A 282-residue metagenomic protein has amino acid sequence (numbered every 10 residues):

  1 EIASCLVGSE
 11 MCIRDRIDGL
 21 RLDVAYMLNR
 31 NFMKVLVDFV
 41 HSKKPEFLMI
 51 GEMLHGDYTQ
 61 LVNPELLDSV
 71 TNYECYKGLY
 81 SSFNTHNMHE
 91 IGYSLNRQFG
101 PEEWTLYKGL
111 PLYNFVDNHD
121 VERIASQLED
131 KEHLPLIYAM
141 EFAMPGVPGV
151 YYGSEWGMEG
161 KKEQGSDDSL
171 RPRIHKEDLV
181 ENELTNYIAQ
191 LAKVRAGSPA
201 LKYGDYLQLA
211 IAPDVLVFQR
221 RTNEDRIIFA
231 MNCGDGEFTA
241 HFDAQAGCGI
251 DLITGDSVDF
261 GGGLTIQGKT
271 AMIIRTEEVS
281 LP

Functional and structural regions predicted by a protein language model:
E1-G8, I13: Single conserved hydrophobic/aromatic residue that forms the stacking wall/gate of nucleotide- or nucleobase-binding
R14-I17, L67, G146-V147: A structural motif
G19-A25, I124-A125: Short catalytic-loop micro-motif centered on adjacent basic/acidic residues
G19-R21, L48-I50, P111-N114, P148-G149: Structural preference for beta-strand elements that scaffold enzyme active sites
L22, M49, H119, E141 (+3 more regions): Conserved, mostly hydrophobic/aromatic
D23-Y107, M140, E159-Q190, R221-E224 (+1 more regions): Active-site-proximal helices and loops of the catalytic beta/alpha 8
E65, P145, V150, S154-P282: Carbohydrate-interacting/catalytic domains
L106-E129: Active-site clefts of carbohydrate-active enzymes
